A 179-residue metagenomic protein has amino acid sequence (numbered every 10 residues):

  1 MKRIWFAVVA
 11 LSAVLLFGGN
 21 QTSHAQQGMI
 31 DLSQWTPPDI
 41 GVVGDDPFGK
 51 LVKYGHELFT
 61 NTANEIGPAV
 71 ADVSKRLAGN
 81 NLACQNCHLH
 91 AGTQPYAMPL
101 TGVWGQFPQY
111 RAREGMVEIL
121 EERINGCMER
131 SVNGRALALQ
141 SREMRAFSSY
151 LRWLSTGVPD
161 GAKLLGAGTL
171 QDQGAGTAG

Functional and structural regions predicted by a protein language model:
K2-I66, Q109-A178: Post-cleavage N-terminal segment of exported redox proteins
G55, N81-G92, F147, G179: The canonical Cys-X-X-Cys-His
T62-E65, N80, A91, A97-G102: Helix-coil boundary and N-terminal low-complexity module in membrane systems
A69-N81: Local sequence-structure signature of Cys/Sec-based thiol-disulfide redox active-site neighborhoods
A69-V70, Q94-T101, P159-K163: Short, solvent-exposed loop/turn and secondary-structure capping segments
S74-K75, L100-Q109: Short cysteine/histidine-rich metal-coordination sites, predominantly Zn2+-binding motifs
